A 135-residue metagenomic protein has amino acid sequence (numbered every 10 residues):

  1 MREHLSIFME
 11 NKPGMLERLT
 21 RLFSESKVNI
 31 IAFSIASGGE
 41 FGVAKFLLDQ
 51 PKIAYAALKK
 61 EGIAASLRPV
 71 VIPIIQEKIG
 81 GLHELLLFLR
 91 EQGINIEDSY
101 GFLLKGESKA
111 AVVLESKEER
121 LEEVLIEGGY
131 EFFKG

Functional and structural regions predicted by a protein language model:
M1-G135: A conserved regulatory-domain signal marking ACT and ACT-like small-molecule sensing domains and adjacent regulatory
